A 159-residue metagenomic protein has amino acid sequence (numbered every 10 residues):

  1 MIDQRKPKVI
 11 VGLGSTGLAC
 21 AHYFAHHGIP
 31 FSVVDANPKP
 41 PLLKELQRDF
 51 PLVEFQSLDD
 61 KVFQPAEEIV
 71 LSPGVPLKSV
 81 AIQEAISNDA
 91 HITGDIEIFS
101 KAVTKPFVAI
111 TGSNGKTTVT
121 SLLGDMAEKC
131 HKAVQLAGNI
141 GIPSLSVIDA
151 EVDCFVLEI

Functional and structural regions predicted by a protein language model:
M1-G94, I98: N-terminal leader/targeting and accessory segments in enzymes
A25, V62-Q64, P73, L77-I159: Phosphate-binding loop of NTP-binding sites
